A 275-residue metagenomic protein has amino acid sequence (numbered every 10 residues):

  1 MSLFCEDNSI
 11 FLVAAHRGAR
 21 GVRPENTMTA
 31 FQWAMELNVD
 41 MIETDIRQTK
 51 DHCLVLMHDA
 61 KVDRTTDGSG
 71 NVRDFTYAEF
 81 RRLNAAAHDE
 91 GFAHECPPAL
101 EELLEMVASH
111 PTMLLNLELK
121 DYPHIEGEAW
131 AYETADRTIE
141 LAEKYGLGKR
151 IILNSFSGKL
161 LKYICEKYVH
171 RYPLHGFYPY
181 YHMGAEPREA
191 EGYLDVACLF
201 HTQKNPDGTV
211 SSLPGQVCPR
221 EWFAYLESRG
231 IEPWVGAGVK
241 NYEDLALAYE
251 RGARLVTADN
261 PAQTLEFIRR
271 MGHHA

Functional and structural regions predicted by a protein language model:
M1-A275: Phosphate-group recognition and catalysis centered on beta-loop-alpha active-site segments
